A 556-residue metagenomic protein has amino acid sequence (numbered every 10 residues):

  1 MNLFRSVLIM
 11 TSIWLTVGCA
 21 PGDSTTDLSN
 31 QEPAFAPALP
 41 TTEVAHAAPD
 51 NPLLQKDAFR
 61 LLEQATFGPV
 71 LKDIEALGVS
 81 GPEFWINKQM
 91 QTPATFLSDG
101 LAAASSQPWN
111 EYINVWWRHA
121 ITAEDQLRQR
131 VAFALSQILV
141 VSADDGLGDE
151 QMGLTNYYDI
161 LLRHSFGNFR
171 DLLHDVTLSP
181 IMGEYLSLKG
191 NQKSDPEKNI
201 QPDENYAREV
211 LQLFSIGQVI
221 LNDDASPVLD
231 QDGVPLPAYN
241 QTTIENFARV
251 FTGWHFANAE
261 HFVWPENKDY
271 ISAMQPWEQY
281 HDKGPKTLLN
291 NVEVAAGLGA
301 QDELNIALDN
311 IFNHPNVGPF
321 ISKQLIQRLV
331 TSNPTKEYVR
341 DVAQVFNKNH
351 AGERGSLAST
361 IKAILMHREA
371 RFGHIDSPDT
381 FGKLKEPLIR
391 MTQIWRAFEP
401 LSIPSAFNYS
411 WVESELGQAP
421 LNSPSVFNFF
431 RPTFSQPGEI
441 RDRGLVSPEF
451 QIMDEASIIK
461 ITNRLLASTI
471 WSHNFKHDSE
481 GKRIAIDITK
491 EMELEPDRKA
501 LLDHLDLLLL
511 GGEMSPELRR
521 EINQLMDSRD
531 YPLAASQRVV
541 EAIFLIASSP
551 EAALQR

Functional and structural regions predicted by a protein language model:
M1-V7: Bacterial N-terminal signal peptides that target proteins for export
I9-I13: Hydrophobic helical h-region of N-terminal Sec-dependent signal peptides in bacterial secretory/periplasmic proteins
V17-G18: C-terminal motif of bacterial Sec signal peptides marking the signal peptidase cleavage site
D27-N114, M152-S322, I326-R556: His/Asp/Glu-rich metal/cofactor-coordinating catalytic motifs and the adjacent surface-exposed loops that frame enzyme
Y112, T122-R130: Amphipathic interfacial helices
L127-V131, A143-M152, K198: Short, flexible active-site-proximal loops enriched in glycine and acidic residues
